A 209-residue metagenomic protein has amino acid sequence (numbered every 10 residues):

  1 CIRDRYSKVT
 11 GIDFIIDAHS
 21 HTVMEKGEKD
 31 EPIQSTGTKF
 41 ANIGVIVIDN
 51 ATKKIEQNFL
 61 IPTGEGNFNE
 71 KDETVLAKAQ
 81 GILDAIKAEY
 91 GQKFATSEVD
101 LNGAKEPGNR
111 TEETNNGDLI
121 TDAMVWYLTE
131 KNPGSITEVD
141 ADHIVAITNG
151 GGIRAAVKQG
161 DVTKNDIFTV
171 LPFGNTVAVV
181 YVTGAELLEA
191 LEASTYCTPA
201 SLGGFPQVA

Functional and structural regions predicted by a protein language model:
C1-I2: Short, small-residue-biased leader/transition segments that mark boundaries at the very start of proteins
R5-K93, T198-S201: Active-site-adjacent helix-turn-beta-strand microarchitecture at beta-sheet edges that either contains or buttresses
S20-T22, T38-F40, T63-E65, D100-E106 (+3 more regions): Short, glycine-/Ser/Thr-/acidic-enriched flexible segments
G27-P32, N42, E56, L119-A209: Feature captures C-terminal
S35-K39, E113-N115, F168: Short Gly/Pro-enriched turn/cap motifs at secondary-structure boundaries
D49-D161: A short C-terminal boundary segment appended to hydrolase-like catalytic domains
